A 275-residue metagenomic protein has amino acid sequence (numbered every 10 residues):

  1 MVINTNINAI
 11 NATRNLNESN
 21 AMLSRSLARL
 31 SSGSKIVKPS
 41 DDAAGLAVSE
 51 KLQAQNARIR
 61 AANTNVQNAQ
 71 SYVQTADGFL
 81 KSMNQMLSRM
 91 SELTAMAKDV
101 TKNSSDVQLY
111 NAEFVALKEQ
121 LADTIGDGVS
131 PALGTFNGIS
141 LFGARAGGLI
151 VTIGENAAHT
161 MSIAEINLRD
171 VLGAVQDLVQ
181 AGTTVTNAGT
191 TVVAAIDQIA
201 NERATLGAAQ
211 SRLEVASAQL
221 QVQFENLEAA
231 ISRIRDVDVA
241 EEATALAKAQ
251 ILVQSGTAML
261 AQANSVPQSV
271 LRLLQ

Functional and structural regions predicted by a protein language model:
M1-A9, V37-K38, E50-A54, N63-A218 (+4 more regions): Amphipathic alpha-helical coiled-coil/heptad-repeat segments
N8-S24, A28: Donor-binding/catalytic cores of nucleotide-activated saccharide and glycerol-phosphate transferases/polymerases
A28-K35, E225, I231-R235, I251-Q254 (+2 more regions): Amphipathic helical oligomerization segments
T64, K248-A249: Conserved HAMP-HisKA connector
E202, A209, Q223, L227-A247: Amphipathic, heptad-repeat alpha-helical segments used for oligomerization and assembly
